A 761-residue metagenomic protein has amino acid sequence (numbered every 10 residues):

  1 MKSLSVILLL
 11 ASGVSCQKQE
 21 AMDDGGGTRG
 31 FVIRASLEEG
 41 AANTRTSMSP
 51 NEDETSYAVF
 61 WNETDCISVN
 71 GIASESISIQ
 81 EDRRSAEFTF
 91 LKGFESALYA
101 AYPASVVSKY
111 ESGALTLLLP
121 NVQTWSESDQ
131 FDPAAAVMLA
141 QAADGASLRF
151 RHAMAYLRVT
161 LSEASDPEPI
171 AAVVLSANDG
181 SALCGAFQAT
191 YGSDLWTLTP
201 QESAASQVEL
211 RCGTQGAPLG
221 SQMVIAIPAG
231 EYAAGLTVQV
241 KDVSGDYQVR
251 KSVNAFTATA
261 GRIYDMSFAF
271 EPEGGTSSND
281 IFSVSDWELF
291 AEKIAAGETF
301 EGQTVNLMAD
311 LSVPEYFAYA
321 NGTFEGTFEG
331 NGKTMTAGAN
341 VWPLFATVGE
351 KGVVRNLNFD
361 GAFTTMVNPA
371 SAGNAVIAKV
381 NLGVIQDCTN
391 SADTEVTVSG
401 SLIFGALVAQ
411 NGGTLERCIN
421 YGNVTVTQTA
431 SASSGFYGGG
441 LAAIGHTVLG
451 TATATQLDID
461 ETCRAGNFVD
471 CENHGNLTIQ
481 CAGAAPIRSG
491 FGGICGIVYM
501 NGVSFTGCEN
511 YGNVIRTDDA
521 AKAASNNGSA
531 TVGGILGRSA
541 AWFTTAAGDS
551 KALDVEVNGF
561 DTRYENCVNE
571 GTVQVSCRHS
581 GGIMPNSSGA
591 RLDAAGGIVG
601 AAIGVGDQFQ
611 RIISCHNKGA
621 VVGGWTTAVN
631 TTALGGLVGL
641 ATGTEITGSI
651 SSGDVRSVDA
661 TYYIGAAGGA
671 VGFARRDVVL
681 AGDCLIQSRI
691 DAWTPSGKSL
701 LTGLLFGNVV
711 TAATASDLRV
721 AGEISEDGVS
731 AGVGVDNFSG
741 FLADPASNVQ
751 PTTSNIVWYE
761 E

Functional and structural regions predicted by a protein language model:
M1-V14: Sec-dependent bacterial lipoprotein signal peptides
L4, C16-A21, I756-E760: Enriched but not universal
S5, L148-R149, A296: Residues embedded in well-ordered secondary-structure elements
I7-L8, G185, T647, T711: Generic signature of intrinsically disordered, low-complexity, basic-rich segments and short cationic peptides
C16-S277, E292: Sec-type signal peptide cleavage vicinity
G274-E761: Surface-exposed repetitive/solenoidal architectures
